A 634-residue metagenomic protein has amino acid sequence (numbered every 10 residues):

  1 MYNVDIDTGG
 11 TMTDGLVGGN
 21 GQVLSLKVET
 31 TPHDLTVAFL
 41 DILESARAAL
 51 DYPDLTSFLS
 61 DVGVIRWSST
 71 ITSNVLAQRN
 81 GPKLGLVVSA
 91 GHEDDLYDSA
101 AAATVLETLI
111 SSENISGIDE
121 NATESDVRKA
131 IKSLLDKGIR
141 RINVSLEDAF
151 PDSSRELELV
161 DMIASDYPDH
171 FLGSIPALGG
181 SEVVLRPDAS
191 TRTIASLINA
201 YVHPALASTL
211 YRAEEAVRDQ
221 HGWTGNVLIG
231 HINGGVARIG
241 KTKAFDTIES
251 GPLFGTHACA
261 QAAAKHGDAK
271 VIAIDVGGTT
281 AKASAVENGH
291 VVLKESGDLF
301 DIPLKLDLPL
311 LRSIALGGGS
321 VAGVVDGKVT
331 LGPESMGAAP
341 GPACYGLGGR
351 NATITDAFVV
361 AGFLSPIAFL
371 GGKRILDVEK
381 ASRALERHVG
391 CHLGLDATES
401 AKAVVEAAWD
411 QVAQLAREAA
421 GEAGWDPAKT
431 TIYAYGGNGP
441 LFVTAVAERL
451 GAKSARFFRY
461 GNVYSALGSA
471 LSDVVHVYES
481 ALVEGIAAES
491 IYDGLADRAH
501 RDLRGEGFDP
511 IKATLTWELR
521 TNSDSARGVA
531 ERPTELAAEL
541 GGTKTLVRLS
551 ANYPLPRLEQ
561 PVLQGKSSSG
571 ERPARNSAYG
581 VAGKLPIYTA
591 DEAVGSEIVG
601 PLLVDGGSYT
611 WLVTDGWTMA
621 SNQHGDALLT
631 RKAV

Functional and structural regions predicted by a protein language model:
M1-K83, E124-S145, L157-G179, P204 (+9 more regions): N-terminal glycine/serine-rich phosphate-binding loop of ATP-dependent small-molecule kinases, especially carbohydrate
N3, K132-I142, S250, G255 (+5 more regions): C-terminal, non-catalytic interaction/recognition modules in large multi-subunit enzymes and RNPs
I6-G10, S69-T70, R79-N80, S89-A90 (+4 more regions): A short acidic Gly-Thr/Ser loop motif
D14, D169, V236-K243, A264-P333 (+2 more regions): Oxyanion-binding/catalytic loops of NTP- or PPi-dependent enzymes
K83-N121, G180-V183, G468: Active-site phosphate-binding/coordination module
S145-S196, A200, R548-G565, A620 (+1 more regions): Terminal amphipathic helices with adjacent charged low-complexity linkers/tails
L146-E158, I232, G277-T280, A407-A408 (+2 more regions): Glycine-rich phosphate-binding loops at beta-strand->alpha-helix junctions
T280-A281, E287, L310, L316-S382: Mobile "lid/hinge" segments at catalytic clefts and subdomain interfaces of large enzymes
